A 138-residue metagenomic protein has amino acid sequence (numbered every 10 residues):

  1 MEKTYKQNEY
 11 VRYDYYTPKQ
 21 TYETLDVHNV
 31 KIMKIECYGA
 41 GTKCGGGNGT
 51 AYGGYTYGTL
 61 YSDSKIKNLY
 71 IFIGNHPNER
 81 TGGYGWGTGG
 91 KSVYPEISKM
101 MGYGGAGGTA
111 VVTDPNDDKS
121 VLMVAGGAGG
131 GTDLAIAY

Functional and structural regions predicted by a protein language model:
M1-P18: A short aromatic-anchored loop/beta-hairpin motif
M1-T4, N29, G107, T113: Extracellular low-complexity Ser/Thr/Asn/Gly-rich intrinsically disordered segments
Y16-H28: Surface-exposed ligand/attachment interfaces on beta-rich extracellular proteins
D26-K34, D63-N68: Extended extracellular/luminal ectodomain segments enriched in beta-structured repeat modules
I32-G41, I71: A short beta-strand element within beta-rich, extracytoplasmic domains of secreted/secretory-pathway proteins
A40-K43, G129: Short connector loops/turns at beta-strand edges and beta->alpha or beta->beta junctions
C44-G45, Y57: Surface-exposed turn/loop modules enriched in turn-prone residues
T50-Y138: Secretome/extracellular-domain signature
